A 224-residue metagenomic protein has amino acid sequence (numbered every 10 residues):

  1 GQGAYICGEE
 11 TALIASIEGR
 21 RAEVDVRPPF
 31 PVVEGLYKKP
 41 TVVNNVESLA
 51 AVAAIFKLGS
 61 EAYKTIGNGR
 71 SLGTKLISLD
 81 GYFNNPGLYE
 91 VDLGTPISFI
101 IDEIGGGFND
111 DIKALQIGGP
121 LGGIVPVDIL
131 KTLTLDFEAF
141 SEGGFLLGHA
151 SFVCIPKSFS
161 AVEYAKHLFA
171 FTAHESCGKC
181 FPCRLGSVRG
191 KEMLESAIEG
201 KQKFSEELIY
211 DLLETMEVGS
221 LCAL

Functional and structural regions predicted by a protein language model:
G1-L93, G105-G107: Hydrophobic alpha-helical positions that pack around
Q2-I6, A12, I117, L121-P126 (+1 more regions): Short, surface-exposed loop/turn segments at secondary-structure boundaries that line and modulate
G8, I100-I101, C180, C222: Conserved structural-core and active-site-/substrate-pathway-adjacent residues in large, well-folded domains of enzymes
P28-V32, L36-A51, F56, D111 (+4 more regions): Intrinsic disorder at enzyme termini
A62-R70, T74, N109-G118, K179-P182 (+2 more regions): Flexible, glycine/charged-enriched surface loops at secondary-structure junctions
D92-I100: Short, structural beta-strand-to-alpha-helix junction motif
F108-G143: Terminal amphipathic helices with adjacent charged low-complexity linkers/tails
L133-L224: Ferredoxin-type iron-sulfur electron-transfer modules in oxidoreductases and energy-metabolism complexes
